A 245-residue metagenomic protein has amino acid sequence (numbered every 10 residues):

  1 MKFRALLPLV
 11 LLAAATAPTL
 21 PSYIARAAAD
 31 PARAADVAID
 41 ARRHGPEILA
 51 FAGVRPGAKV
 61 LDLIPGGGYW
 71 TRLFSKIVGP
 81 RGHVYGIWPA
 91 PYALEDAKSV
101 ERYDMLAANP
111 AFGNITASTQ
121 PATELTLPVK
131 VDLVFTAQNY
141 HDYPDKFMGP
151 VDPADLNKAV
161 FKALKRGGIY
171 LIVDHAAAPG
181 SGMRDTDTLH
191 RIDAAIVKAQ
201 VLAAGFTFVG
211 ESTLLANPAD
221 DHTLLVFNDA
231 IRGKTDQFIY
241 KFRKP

Functional and structural regions predicted by a protein language model:
Y23-F51, R55: Class I SAM-dependent methyltransferase Rossmann-like catalytic core, especially the SAM/SAH-binding loop
R55-G66: Conserved class I S-adenosyl-L-methionine
P56-G57, P80-G82, L164-Y170: Short glycine-dipeptide loop
A58, L125-Q138: A short acidic, Gly/Pro-enriched loop at the edge of an enzyme's catalytic core that lines a small-molecule cofactor
S75-K76, P150-R166: A short glycine-rich, Lys/Arg-flanked "PGG" loop and its adjoining helix->strand segment in the class I
D96-L125: S-adenosyl-L-methionine
A107, G182-E211: Conserved Class I S-adenosyl-L-methionine
A204, A219-P245: Core SAM-dependent methyltransferase catalytic element
